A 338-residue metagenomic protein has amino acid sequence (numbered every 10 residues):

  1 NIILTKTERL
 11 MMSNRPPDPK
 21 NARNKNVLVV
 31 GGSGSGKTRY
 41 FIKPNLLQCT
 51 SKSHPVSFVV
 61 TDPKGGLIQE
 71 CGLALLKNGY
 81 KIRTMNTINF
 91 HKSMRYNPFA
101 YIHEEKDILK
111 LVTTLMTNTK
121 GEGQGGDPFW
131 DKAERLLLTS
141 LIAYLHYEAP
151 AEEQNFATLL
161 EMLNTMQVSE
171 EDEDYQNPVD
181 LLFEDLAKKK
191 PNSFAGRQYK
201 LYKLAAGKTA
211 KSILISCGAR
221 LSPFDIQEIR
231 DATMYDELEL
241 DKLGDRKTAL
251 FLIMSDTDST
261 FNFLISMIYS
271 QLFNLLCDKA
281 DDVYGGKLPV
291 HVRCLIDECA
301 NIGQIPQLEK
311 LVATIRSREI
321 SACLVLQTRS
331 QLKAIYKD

Functional and structural regions predicted by a protein language model:
N1-L4: Charged, amphipathic alpha-helical linker segments immediately N-terminal to NTP-binding catalytic cores
K6-I320: P-loop NTPase motor domains
V312-D338: Conserved ATP-driven motor cores of ASCE-family P-loop NTPases powering translocation/secretion/packaging/pilus
